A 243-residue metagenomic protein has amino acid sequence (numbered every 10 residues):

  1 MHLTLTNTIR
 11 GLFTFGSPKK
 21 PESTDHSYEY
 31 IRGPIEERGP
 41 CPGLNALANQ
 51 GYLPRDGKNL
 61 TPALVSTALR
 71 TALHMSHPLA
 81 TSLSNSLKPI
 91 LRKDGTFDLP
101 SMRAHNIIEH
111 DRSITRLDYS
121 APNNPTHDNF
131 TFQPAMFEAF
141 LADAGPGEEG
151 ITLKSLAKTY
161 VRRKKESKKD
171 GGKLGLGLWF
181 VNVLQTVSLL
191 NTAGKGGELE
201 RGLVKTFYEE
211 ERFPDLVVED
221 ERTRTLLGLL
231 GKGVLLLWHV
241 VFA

Functional and structural regions predicted by a protein language model:
H2-G43, L47-A48, Y52-A243: Polar/charged low-complexity regulatory segments
